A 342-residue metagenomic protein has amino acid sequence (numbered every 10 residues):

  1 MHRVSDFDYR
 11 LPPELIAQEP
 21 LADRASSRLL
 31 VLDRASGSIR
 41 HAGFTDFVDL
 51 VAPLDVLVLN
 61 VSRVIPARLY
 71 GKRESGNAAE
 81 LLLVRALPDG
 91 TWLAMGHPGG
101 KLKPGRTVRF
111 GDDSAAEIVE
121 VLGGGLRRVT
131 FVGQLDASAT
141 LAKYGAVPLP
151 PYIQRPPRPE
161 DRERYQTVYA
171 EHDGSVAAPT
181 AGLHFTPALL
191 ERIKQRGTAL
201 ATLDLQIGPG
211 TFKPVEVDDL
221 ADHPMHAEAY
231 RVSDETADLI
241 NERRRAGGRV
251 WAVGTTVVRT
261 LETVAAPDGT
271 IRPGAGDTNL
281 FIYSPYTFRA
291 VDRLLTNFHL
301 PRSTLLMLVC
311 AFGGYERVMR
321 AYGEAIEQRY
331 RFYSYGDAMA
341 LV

Functional and structural regions predicted by a protein language model:
M1-V342: Surface-exposed, charge/polar-rich loops and edge strands
